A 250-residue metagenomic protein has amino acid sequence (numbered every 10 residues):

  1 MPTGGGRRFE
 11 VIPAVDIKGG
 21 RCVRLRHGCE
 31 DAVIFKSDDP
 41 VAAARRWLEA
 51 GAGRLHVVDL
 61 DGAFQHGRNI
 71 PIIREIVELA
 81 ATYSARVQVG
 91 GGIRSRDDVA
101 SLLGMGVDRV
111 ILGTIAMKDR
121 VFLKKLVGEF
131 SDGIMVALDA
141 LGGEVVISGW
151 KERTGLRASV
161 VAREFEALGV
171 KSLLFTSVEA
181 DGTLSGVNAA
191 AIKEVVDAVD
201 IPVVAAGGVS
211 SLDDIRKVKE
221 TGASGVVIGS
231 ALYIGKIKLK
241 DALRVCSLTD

Functional and structural regions predicted by a protein language model:
E10-A14, R54, S84-Q88, R109-I111 (+5 more regions): Structural preference for beta-strand elements that scaffold enzyme active sites
D16, W47, L55, L102 (+5 more regions): Conserved, mostly hydrophobic/aromatic
G19-D31, L103, V107-D181: Conserved anion-binding
K36-L48, S95-A100, T154-E164: Short, acidic/polar
R54-I72, T114, L174-S185: Glycine-rich, proline-tolerant flexible connector loops at the mouths of alpha/beta enzymes
H66-Q88, K124-D139, L184-S211, D250: Alpha-helix-loop-beta-strand connector modules within alpha/beta enzyme cores
R86-R109, A190-V226: Catalytic cores of alpha/beta
V121-E129, K219-D250: C-terminal helical cap(s) of enzyme catalytic domains, especially alpha/beta-barrels
